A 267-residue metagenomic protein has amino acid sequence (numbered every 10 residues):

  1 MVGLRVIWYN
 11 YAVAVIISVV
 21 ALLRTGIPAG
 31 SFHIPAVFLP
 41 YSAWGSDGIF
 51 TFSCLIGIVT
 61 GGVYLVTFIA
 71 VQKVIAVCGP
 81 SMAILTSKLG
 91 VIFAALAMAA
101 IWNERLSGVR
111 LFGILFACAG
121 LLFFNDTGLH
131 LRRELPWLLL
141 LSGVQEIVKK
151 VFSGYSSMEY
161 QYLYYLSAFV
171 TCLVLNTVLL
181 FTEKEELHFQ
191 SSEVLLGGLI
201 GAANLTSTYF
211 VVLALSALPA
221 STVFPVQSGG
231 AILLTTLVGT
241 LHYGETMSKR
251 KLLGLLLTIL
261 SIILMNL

Functional and structural regions predicted by a protein language model:
M1-G62, V66-V77, T127-W137, F169-A217 (+2 more regions): Membrane-interface interhelical linkers
M1-V2, I69-C78, T86, E146-E159 (+3 more regions): Juxtamembrane C-cap of transmembrane helices in multi-pass membrane transport proteins
L4, S81, S107, E159-Y162 (+2 more regions): Residues that define the loop-to-transmembrane-helix transition and helix capping in multi-pass membrane transporters
Y11-V15, K88-I92, I114-A117, L121 (+4 more regions): Residue-level recognition of pore/gate-forming positions within transmembrane alpha-helices of multi-pass
S18, A97-A99, G108-D126, R250-L267: Hydrophobic transmembrane alpha-helices of multi-pass small-molecule transport proteins
V19, G61, L65-I69, V91-L96 (+7 more regions): Hydrophobic/small/kink-forming positions within alpha-helical transmembrane segments of polytopic membrane proteins
A70-V109, F123: Membrane-interface helix-loop-helix junctions at boundaries between adjacent transmembrane segments
G90-V109, I232-L252: C-terminal transmembrane-helix exit sites in multi-pass transporters
